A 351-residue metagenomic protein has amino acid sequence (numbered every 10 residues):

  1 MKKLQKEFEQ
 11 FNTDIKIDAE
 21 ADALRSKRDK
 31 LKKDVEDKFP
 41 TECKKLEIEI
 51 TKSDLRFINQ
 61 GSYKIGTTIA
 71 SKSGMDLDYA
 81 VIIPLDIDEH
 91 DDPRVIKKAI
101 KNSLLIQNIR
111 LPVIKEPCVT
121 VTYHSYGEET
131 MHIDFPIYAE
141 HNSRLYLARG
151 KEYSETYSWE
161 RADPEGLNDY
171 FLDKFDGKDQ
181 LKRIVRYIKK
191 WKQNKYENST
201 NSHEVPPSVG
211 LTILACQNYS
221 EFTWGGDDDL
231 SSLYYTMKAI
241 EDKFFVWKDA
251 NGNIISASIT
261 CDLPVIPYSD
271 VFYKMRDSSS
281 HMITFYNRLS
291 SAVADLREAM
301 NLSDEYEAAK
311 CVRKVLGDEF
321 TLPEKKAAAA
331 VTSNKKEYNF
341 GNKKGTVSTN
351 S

Functional and structural regions predicted by a protein language model:
M1-G74, I87-V95, N350-S351: N-terminal regions immediately upstream of nucleotidyltransferase
M1-N12, I69-L77, R149-P164, S258-V265: Short, compositionally biased low-complexity segments
M1-Q10, G252-S351: Terminal (often C-terminal) interaction modules
V35, F39-E49, I65, R94-A148: Conserved catalytic core of two-metal-ion nucleotidyltransferases
R56-I58, I65-T67, K72-A80, T120-P136 (+1 more regions): Histidine-centered divalent-metal-coordination microenvironment in nucleic-acid enzymes
N59, I69-S71, Y79, I83-D88 (+2 more regions): Extracellular/secreted glycoprotein ectodomains characterized by long, lumenal stretches of O-glycosylated
I114-I255, G345-S351: Catalytic cores of NTP-dependent nucleotidyl/adenyl transfer enzymes across multiple folds
